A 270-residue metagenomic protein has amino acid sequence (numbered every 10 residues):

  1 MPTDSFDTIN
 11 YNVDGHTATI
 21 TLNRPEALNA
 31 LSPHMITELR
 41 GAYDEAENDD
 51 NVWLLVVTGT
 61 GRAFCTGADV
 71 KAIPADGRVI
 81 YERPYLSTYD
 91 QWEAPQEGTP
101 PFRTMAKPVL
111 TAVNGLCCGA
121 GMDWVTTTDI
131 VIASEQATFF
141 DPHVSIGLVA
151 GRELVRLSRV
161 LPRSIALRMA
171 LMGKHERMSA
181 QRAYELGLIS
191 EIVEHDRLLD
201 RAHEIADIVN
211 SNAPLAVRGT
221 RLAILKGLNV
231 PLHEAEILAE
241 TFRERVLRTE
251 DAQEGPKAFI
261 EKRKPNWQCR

Functional and structural regions predicted by a protein language model:
M1-N23, A170, H175-N210, R218-G227 (+1 more regions): Amphipathic alpha-helical segments at domain termini/boundaries
M1-T60: Conserved CoA-thioester-binding segment of acyl-CoA-metabolizing enzymes
R24-P25, D49, N212, T249 (+1 more regions): Short loop-to-helix capping motifs
H34-E38, R201, G219, L238 (+1 more regions): Charged catalytic carboxylate motif
I36-R40, D44, V70-N114, G151-L161: An acidic, glycine-rich surface segment that forms the CoA-thioester-binding/catalytic face of crotonase-fold enzymes
G67, G119, G151, R177-M178 (+1 more regions): Glycine-rich phosphate-binding loop at the start of an alpha helix
E97-A106, A112, C118-L171, R201 (+1 more regions): CoA-thioester-processing core
